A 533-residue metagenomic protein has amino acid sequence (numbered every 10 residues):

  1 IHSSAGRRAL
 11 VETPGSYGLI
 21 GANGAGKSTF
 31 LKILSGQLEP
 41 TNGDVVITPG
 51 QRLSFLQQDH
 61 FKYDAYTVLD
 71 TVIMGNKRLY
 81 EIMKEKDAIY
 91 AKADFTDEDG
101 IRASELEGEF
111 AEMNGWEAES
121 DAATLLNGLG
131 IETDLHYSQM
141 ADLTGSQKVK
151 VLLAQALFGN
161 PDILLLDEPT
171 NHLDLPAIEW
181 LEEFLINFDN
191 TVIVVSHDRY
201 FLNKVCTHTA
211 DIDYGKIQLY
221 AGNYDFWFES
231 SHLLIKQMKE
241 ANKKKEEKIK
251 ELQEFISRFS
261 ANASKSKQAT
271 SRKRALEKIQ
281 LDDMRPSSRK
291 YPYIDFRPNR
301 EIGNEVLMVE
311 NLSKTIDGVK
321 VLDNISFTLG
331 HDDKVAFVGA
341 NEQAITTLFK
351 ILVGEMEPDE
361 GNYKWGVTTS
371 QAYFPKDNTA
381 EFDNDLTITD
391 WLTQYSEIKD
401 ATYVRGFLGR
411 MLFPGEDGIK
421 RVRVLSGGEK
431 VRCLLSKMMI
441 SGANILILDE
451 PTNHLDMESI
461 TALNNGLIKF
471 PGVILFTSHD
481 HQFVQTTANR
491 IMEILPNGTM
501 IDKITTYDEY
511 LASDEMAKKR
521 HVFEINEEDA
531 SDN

Functional and structural regions predicted by a protein language model:
I1-N242, D295-N533: ABC ATP-binding cassette signature C-motif
E117, S264-Q268, K278-S288, K364 (+1 more regions): Proline-centered turn/helix-capping motifs that create local helix->coil transitions or kinks
S230-D283: Intracellular alpha-helical coupling/juxtamembrane segments of multi-pass membrane proteins
P292: Conserved catalytic-core segments of large NTP-driven translation/proteostasis enzymes
